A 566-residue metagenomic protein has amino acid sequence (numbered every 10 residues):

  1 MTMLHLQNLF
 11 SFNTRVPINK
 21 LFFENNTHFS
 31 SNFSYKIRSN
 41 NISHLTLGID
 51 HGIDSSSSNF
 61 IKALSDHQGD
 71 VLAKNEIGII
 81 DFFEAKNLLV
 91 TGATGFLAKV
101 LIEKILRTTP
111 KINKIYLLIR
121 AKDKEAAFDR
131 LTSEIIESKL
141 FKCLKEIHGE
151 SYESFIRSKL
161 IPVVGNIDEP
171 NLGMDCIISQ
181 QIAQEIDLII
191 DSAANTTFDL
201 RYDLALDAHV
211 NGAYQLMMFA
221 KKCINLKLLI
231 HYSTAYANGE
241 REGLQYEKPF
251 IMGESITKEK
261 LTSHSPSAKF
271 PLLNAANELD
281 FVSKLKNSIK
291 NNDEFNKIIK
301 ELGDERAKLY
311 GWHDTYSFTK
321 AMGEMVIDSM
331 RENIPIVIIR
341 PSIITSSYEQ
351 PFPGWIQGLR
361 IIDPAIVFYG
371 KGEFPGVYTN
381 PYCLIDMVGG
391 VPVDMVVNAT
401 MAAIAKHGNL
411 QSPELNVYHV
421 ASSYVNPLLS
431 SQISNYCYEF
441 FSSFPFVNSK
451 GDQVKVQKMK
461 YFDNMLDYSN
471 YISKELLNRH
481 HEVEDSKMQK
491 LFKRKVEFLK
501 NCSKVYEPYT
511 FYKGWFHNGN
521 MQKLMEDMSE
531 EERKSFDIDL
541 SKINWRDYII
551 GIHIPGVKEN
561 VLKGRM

Functional and structural regions predicted by a protein language model:
L4-N25, N32-T197, R201-L206, Y214 (+3 more regions): N-terminal Rossmann/SDR dinucleotide-binding element
N40-I53, N59-K62, D66-G69, I112-Y116 (+3 more regions): Amphipathic terminal alpha-helices
P162, L229, I336, I472-K474: Hydrophobic/aromatic anchor residues within beta-strands of the central parallel beta-sheet of Rossmann-like
I230, I339-R340, V420: Hydrophobic structural elements of the Rossmann-like NAD(P)H-binding subdomain that define the short-chain
R241-S317, A321-L410, Y424, I433-F441 (+1 more regions): NAD(P)-dependent short-chain dehydrogenase/reductase
A403-V505, T510-H517, K523-S541, N560-M566: Mid/C-terminal beta-alpha module of Rossmann-like enzyme folds, strongest in SDR-family dehydrogenases/epimerases
